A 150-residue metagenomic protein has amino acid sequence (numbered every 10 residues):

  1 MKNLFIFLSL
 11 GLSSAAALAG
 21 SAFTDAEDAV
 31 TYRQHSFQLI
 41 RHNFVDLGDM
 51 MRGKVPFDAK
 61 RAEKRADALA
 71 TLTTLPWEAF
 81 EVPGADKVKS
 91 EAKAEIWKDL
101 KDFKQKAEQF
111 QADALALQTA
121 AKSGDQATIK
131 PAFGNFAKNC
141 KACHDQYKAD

Functional and structural regions predicted by a protein language model:
M1-L4: Positively charged n-region of N-terminal signal peptides that target proteins for export
L10-G11: Short, linear, compositionally biased motifs with a strong N-terminal bias
S14-A19: N-terminal signal peptide c-region/cleavage motif recognized by signal peptidases
S21-F133: Extracytoplasmic c-type cytochrome modules immediately beyond a signal peptide or single-pass transmembrane anchor
F136-K148: The canonical Cys-X-X-Cys-His
